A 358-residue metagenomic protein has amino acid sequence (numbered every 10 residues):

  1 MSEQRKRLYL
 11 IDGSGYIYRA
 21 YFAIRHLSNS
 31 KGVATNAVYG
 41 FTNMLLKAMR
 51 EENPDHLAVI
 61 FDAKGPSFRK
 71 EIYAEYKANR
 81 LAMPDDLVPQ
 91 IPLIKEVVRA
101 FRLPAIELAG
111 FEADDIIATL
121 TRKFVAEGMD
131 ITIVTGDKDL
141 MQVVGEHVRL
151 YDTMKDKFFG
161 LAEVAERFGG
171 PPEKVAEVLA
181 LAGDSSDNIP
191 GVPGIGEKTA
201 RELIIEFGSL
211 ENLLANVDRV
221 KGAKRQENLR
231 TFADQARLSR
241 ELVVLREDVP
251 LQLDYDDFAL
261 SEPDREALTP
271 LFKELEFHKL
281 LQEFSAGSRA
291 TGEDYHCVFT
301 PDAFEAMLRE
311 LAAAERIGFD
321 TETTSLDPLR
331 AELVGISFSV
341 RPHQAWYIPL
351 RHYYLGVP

Functional and structural regions predicted by a protein language model:
M1-A58, D62, F68-I72: Non-catalytic, usually N-terminal nucleic-acid engagement modules in DNA/RNA processing proteins
S2-Q4, R25-N29, A78-V249: Extended two-metal-dependent nuclease catalytic cores across DNA- and RNA-processing enzymes
D12, V59, I117, D137 (+6 more regions): A residue-level signal for conserved active-site and pocket-lining positions in enzyme catalytic cores
Y16-Y18, G65-R69, D139-Q142, L281 (+1 more regions): Short, active-site-adjacent cap segments at secondary-structure transitions
I17, A37-V38, M49-E52, Q90-F101 (+2 more regions): Basic, polar low-complexity surface loops/patches
T35-A37, R341-P358: Nucleic-acid-processing active sites and adjacent nucleic-acid-binding tracks, predominantly divalent metal-dependent
M49-I60, D130-Q142, T231-E247, L260-G287: Structured, non-catalytic alpha/beta "coupling" segments that mediate domain-domain communication and provide generic
D254-F338, L350-V357: Long, highly charged low-complexity segments
